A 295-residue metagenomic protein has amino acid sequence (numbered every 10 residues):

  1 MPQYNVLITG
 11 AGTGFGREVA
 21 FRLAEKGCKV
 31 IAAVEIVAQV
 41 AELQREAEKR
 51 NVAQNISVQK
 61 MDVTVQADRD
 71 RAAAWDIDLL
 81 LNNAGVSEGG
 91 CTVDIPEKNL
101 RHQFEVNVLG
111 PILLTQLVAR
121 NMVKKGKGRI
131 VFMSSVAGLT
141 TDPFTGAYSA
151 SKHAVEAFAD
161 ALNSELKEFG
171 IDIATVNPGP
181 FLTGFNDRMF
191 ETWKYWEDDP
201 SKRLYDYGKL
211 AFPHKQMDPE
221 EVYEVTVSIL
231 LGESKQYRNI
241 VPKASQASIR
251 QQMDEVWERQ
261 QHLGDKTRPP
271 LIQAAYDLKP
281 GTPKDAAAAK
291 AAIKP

Functional and structural regions predicted by a protein language model:
G12-T13: Conserved glycine-rich cofactor-binding loop
N83-E88: Conserved NAD(P)H cofactor-binding loop of Rossmann-fold oxidoreductase domains
C91-T92, N99-R101: Substrate-binding pocket helix/loop in short-chain dehydrogenase/reductase
I95, T141-S149, A161: Active-site loop-to-helix junction immediately N-terminal to the catalytic Tyr of the SDR YXXXK motif in Rossmann-fold
T115, S151: Active-site helix of classical SDR
S135: Residue(s) in the substrate-gating loop at a strand-loop-helix junction that position the organic substrate next
E168-Q236: SDR active-site lid
